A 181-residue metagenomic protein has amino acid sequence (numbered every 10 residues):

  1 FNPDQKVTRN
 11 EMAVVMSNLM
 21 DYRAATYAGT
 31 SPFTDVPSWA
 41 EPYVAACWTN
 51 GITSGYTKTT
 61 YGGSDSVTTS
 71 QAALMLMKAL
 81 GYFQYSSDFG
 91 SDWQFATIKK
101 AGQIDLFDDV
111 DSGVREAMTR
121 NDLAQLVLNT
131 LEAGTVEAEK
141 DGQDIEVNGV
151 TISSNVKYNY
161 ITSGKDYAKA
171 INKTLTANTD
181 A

Functional and structural regions predicted by a protein language model:
F1-P42, T49-S70, M77-A117, L131-A181: Feature responds to low-complexity, polar/acidic, surface-exposed segments characteristic of secreted/exported proteins
R120: Extracellular structured ligand-interaction cores
